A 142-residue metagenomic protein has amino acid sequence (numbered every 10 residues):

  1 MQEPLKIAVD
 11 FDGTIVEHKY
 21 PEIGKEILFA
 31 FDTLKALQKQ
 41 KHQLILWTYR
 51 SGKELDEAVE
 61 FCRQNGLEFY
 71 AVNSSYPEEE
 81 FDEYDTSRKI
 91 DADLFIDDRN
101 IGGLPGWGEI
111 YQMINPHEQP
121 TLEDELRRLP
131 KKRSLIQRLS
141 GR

Functional and structural regions predicted by a protein language model:
M1-P77: Alpha-helical substrate-recognition element adjacent to the catalytic core
Q43, L55-R142: C-terminal cap/substrate-recognition subdomain and adjoining C-terminal extension of metal-dependent phosphatase-like
